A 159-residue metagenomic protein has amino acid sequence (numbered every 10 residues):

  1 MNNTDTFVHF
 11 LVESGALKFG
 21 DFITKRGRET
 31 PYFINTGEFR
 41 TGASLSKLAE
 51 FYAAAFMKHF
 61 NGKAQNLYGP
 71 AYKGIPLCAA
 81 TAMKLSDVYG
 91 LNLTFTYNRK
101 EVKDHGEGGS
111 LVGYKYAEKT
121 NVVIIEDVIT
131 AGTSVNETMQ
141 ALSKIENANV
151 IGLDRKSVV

Functional and structural regions predicted by a protein language model:
M1-I125, T130-V159: PRPP-associated nucleotide enzymes
